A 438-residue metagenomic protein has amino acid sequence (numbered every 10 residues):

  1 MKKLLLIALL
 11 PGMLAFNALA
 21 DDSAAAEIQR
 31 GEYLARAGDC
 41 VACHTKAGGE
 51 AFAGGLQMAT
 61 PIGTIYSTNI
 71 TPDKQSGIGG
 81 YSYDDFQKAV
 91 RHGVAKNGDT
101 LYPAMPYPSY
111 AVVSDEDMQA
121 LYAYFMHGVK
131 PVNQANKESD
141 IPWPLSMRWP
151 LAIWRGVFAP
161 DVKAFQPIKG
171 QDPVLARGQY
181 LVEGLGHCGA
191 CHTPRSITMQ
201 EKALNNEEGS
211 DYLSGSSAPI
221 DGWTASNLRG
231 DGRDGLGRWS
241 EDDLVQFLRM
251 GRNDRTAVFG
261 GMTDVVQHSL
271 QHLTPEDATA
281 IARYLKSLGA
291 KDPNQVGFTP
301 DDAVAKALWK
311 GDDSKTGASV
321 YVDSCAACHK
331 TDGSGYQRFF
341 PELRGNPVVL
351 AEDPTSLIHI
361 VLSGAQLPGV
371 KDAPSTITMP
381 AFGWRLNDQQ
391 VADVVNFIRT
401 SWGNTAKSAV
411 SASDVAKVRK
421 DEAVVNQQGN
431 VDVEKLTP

Functional and structural regions predicted by a protein language model:
M1-L4: Positively charged n-region of N-terminal signal peptides that target proteins for export
I7-A15: Bacterial N-terminal signal peptides
F16-D22: Sec/Tat signal peptide C-region and signal peptidase I cleavage site
D22-A37, P144: Short N-terminal segments immediately surrounding and downstream of signal-peptide cleavage
A24-A26, T45-I65, K96-P103, Y107-Q179 (+6 more regions): Flexible coil segments in periplasmic/lumen-exposed cytochrome c-class electron-transfer proteins
Y33-T45, T68-N69, D85-H92, P103 (+10 more regions): C-type cytochrome heme c attachment motif
D39-A42, Q57-V112, E116, G222-R252 (+1 more regions): The feature marks the first
G235, F340, R344-E352, L367 (+1 more regions): Short, contiguous acidic/charged loop-to-helix segments that flank catalytic cores in large enzymes
